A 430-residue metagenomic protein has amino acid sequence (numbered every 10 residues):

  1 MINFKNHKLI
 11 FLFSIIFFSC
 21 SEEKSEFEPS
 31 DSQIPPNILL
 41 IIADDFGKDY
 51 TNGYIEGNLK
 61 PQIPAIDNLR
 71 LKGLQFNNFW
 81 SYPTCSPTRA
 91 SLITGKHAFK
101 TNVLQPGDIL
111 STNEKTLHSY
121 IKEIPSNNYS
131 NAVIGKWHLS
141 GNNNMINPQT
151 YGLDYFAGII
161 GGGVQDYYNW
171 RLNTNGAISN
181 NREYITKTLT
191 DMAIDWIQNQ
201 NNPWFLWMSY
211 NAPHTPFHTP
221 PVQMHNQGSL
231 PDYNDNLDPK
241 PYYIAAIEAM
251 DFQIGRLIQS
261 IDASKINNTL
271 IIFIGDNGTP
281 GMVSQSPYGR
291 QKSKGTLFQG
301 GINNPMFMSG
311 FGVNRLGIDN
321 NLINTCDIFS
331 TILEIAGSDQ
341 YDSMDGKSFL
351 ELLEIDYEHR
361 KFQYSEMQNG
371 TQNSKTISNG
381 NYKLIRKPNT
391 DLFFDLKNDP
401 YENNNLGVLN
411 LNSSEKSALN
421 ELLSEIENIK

Functional and structural regions predicted by a protein language model:
I2-F4, E26-F27: Short, aromatic- and cysteine-enriched interfacial helices/patches that mediate contacts at lipid membranes
F4-L12: Sec-dependent signal peptide recognition, specifically the positively charged N-region followed immediately by
F18-S19: C-terminal motif of bacterial Sec signal peptides marking the signal peptidase cleavage site
E22: Short, conserved catalytic or interaction motifs in soluble domains
S25-K387, D391, P400-S424, N428: Formylglycine-dependent sulfatase
L396: Carbohydrate-binding surface patches
